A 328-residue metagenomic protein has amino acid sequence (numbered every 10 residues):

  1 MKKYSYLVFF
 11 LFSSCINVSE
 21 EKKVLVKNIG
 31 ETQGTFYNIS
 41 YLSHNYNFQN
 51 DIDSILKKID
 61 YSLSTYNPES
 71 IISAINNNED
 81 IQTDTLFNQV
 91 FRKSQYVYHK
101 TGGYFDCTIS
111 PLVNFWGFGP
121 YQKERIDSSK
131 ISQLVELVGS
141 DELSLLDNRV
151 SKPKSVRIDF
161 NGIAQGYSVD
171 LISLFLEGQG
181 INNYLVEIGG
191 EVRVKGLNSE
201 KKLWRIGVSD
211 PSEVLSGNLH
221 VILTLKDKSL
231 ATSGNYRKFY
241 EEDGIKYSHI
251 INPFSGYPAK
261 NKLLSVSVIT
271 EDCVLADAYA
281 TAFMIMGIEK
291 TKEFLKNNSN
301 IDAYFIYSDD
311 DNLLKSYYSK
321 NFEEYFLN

Functional and structural regions predicted by a protein language model:
Y4-Y6, C15-N328: Mature catalytic core of soluble alpha/beta enzymes
